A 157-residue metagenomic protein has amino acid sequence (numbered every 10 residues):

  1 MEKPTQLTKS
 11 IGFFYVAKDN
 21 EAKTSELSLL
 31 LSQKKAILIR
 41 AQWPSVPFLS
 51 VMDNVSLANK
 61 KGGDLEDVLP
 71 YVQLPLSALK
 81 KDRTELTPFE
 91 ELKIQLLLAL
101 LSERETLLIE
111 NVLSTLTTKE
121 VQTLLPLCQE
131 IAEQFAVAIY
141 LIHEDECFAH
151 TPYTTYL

Functional and structural regions predicted by a protein language model:
M1-A36, L113: Glycine-rich P-loop/Walker A and Walker A-like loops and their local beta1-loop-alpha1 context in P-loop NTPases
D19-K23, G62, T84-E85: ABC family nucleotide-binding domain
A41-L74, D82, Q95: Q-loop/switch helix immediately C-terminal to the Walker
D82, L108-T117: Walker B catalytic motif
D82-E90: Conserved ABC ATPase signature
F89-L108: GG-anchored amphipathic helix commonly corresponding to the ABC/SMC/Rad50 NBD signature/C-loop
E103-E105, T117-A149: Conserved catalytic loops of ABC-family nucleotide-binding domains
T151-L157: A short helix-turn-beta junction within AAA+ P-loop NTPase domains corresponding to the substrate/partner-engaging
